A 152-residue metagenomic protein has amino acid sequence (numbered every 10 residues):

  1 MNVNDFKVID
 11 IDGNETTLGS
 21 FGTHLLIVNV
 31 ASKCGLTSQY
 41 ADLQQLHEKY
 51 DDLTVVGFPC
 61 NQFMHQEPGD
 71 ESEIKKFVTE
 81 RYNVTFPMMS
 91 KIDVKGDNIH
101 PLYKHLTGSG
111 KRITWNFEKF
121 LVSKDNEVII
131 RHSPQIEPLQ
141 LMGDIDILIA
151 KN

Functional and structural regions predicted by a protein language model:
M1-K7, N152: N-terminal targeting signals for export/organelle localization
D5-H24, Q45-E48: A short beta-strand-turn-helix
K7, P87, I129-I130: Structural signal for short hydrophobic segments within the conserved structured cores of catalytic domains across
V28-K33, C60: Aromatic-flanked redox-active Cys/Sec active sites in thiol-based oxidoreductases, especially the WC-centered
L36-I99: Structural microenvironment flanking redox-active thiols in thiol-disulfide oxidoreductases
K104, G108-N152: Thiol-/selenol-based redox modules, centered on thioredoxin-like and closely related oxidoreductase domains
